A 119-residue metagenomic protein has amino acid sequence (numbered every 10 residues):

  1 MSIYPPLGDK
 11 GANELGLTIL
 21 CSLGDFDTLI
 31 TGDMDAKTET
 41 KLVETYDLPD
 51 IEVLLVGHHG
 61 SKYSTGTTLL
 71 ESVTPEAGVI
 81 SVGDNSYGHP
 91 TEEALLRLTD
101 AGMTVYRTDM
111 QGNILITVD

Functional and structural regions predicted by a protein language model:
M1-V53, M110-D119: Core dinuclear metal-dependent hydrolase active-site scaffold
K41-N113: Cap/insert and terminal regions of metallo-dependent hydrolase folds
